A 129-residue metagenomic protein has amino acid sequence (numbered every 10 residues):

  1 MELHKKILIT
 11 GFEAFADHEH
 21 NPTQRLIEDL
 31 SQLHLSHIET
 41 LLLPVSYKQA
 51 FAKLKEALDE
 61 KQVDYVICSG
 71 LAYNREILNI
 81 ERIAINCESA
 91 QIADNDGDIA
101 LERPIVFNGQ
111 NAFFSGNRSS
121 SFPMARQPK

Functional and structural regions predicted by a protein language model:
M1-K129: N-terminal catalytic or cofactor-binding beta/alpha core of small enzyme domains
